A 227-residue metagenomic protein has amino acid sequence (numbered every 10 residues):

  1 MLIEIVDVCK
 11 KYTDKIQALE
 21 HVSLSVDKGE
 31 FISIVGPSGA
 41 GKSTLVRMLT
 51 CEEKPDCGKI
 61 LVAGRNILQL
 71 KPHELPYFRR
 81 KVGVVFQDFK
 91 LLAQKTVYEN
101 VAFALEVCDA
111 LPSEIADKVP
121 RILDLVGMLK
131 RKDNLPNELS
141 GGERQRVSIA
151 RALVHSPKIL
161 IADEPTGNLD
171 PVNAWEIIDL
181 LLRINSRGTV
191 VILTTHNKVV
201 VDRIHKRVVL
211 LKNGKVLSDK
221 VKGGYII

Functional and structural regions predicted by a protein language model:
T50: Helix-to-loop junction immediately C-terminal to a conserved catalytic motif
G58-N66: Conserved ABC transporter NBD signature motif
K95-A102: Short coil-to-helix segment of the ABC ATPase nucleotide-binding domain corresponding to the Q-loop/switch region
L135-L139, E143-Q145: Conserved ABC ATPase signature
V154-K158: A short, proline-enriched helix->beta-strand linker immediately N-terminal to the Walker B motif in ABC-type P-loop
L160-D163: Catalytic Walker B motif of ABC-type/P-loop ATPase nucleotide-binding domains
P171-N173: Helix N-cap at the start of a conserved alpha-helix in ABC-type nucleotide-binding domains
